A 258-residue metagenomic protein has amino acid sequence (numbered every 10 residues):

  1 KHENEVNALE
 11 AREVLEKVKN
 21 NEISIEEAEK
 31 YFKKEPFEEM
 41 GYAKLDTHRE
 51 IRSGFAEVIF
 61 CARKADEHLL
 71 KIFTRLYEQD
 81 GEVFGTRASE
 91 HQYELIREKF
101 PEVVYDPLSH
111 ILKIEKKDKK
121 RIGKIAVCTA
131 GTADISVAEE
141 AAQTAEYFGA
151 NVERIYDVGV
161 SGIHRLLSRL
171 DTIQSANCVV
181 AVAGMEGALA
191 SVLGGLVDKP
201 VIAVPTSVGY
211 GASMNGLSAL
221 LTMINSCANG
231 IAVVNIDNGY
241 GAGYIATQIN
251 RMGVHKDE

Functional and structural regions predicted by a protein language model:
E5-S89, Y93-E94, E98-K99, V103: Long amphipathic alpha-helical segments
V58-I59, K124-A130, V179-A181, V234: Short glycine-rich or small-residue beta-strand-to-loop segments that form or flank ligand, phosphate, metal/Fe-S
L69, D134-E139, I163-H164, A183-V192 (+2 more regions): Short glycine/serine/threonine-rich phosphate/pyrophosphate-binding segments that cradle anionic phosphate groups
I111-K113, N151-T172, L217-S218, V234: Glycine-rich oxoanion-binding loops at beta->alpha junctions
I122-H164: Glycine-rich phosphate/diphosphate-binding loop of Rossmann-like nucleotide-binding domains
T129, D171-Q174, V208, A212-E258: C-terminal binding/interaction regions
S168-T206: Glycine-rich phosphate-binding loop
